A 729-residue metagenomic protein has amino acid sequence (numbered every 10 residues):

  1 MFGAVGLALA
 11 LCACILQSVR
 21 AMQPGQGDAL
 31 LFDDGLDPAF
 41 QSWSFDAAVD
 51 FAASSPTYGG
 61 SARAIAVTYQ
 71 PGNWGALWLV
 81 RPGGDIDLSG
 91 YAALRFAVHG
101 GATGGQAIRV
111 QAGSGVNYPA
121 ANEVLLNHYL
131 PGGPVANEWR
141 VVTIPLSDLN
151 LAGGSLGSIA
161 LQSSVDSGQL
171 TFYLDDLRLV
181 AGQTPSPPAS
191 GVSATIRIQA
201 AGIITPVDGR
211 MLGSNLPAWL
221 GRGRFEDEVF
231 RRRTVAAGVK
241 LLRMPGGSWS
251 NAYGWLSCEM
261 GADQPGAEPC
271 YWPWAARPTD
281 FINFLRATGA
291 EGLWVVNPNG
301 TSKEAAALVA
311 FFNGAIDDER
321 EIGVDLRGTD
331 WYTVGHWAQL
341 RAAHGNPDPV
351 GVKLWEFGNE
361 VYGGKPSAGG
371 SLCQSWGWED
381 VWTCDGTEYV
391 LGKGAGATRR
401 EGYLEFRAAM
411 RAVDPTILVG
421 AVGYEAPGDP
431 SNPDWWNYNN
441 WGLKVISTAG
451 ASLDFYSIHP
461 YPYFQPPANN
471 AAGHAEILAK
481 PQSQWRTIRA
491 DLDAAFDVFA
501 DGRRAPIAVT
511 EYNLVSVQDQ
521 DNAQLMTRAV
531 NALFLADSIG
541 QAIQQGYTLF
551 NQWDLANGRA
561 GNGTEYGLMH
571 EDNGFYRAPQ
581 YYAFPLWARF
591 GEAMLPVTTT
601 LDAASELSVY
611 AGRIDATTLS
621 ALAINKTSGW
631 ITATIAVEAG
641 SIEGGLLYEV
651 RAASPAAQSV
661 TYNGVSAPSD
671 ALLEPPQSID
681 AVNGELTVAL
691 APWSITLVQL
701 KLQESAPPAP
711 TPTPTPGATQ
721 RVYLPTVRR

Functional and structural regions predicted by a protein language model:
A21-Q23, T184-S190, T195, Q199 (+4 more regions): Ser/Thr-rich, Proline-interspersed low-complexity disordered segments
M22-S193: Beta-rich carbohydrate-recognition modules and glycan-binding surfaces
R197-G300, A307-A310, G314-A343, V350 (+3 more regions): N-terminal substrate-binding region of glycoside hydrolase catalytic domains
R210-L216, K240-G254, E291-V296, K353-F357 (+7 more regions): Structural recognition of the beta-strand scaffold that forms the well-ordered cores of secreted hydrolase catalytic
F312, R327-R341, T383-L535, Q545: Noncatalytic carbohydrate-binding groove/subsite architecture in carbohydrate-active enzymes
A508-G591, L595-V609, D615-A616: Aromatic/acidic polysaccharide-binding cleft in carbohydrate-active enzymes
A604-S641, L647-A652, W693-Q699: Carbohydrate-binding surface patches
S641-L690: Acidic, Ser/Thr/Pro-rich beta/coil linker or hinge segments at domain junctions
